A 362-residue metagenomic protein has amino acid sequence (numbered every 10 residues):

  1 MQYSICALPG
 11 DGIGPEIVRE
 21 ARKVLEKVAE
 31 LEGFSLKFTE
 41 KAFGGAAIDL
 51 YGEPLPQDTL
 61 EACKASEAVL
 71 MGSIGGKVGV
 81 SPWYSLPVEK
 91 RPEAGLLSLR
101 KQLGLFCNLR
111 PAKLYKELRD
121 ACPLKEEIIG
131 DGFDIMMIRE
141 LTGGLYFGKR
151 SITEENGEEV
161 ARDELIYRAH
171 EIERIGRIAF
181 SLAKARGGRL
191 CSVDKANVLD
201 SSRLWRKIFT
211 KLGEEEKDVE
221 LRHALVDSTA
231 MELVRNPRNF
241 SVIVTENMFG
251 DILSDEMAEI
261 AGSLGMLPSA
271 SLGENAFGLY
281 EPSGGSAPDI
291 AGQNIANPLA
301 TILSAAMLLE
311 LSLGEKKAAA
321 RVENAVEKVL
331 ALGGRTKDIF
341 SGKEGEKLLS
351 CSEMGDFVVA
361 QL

Functional and structural regions predicted by a protein language model:
M1-I5: Extreme N-terminal starter segment of soluble prokaryotic enzymes
C6-K23, V28-A29, N156-D227, N239: Glycine-rich phosphate/diphosphate-binding loop of Rossmann-like nucleotide-binding domains
D11-G14, E67, I138, A179 (+4 more regions): Buried hydrophobic positions in well-ordered alpha/beta secondary-structure cores of metabolic enzymes
G33-Q57, M231-L233: N-terminal beta-loop-helix "entrance" segment that forms/cooperates in small-molecule cofactor or anionic ligand
G45, L233-G334: Glycine-rich phosphate/nucleotide-binding loop
D49-R162, M248: N-terminal glycine-rich phosphate/adenylate-binding segment common to multiple enzyme folds
E61-K64, Q102, E126-D131, K184 (+4 more regions): Solvent-exposed alpha-helices and their adjacent loops that cap or buttress functional pockets in soluble metabolic
T142-G143, F147-L190, A196-N197, E216 (+2 more regions): Glycine-rich phosphate/pyrophosphate-binding loop and the adjoining helix
